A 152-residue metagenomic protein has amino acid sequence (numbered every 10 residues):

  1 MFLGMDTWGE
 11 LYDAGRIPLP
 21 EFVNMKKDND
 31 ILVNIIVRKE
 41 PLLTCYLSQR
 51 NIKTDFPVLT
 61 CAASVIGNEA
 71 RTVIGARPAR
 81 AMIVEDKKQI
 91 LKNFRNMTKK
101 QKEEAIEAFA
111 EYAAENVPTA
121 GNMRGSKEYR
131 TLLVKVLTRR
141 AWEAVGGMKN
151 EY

Functional and structural regions predicted by a protein language model:
M1-Y152: C-terminal structural segment of proteins
